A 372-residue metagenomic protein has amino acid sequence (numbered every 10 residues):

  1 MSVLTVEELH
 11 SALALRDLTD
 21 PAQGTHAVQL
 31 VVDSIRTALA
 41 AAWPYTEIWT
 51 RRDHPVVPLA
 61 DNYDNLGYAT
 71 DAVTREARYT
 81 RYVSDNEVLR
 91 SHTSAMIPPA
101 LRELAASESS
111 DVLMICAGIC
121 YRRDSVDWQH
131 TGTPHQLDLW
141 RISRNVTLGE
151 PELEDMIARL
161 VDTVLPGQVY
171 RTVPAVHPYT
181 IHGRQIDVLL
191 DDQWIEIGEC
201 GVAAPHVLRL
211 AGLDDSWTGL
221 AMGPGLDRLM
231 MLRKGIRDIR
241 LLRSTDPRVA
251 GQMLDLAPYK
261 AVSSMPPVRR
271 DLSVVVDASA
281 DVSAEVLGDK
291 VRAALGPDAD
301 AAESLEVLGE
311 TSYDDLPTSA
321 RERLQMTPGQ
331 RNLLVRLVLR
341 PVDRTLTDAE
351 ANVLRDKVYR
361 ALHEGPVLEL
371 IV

Functional and structural regions predicted by a protein language model:
M1-H130, Q136, R141-I142, W194-L208 (+4 more regions): Class II aminoacyl-tRNA synthetase-like tRNA-binding/catalytic domains
V28-W43, L139, E152-L165, V286-A293: Amphipathic alpha-helical segments
L39-T46, E108, V161-V169, A294-L305 (+1 more regions): Short secondary-structure junctions
I119, T172, V307-E310: Hydrophobic/anchoring residues in structured secondary elements
P134-R144, P267-L272: Short, flexible active-site loops
R144-N145, G149, D162, L229-M231 (+1 more regions): Long, well-ordered mid-to-C-terminal structural blocks that present hydrophobic/aromatic surfaces
G149-R184: Extended C-terminal subregions enriched in glycine
P178-V372: A carboxyl-terminal module marker
